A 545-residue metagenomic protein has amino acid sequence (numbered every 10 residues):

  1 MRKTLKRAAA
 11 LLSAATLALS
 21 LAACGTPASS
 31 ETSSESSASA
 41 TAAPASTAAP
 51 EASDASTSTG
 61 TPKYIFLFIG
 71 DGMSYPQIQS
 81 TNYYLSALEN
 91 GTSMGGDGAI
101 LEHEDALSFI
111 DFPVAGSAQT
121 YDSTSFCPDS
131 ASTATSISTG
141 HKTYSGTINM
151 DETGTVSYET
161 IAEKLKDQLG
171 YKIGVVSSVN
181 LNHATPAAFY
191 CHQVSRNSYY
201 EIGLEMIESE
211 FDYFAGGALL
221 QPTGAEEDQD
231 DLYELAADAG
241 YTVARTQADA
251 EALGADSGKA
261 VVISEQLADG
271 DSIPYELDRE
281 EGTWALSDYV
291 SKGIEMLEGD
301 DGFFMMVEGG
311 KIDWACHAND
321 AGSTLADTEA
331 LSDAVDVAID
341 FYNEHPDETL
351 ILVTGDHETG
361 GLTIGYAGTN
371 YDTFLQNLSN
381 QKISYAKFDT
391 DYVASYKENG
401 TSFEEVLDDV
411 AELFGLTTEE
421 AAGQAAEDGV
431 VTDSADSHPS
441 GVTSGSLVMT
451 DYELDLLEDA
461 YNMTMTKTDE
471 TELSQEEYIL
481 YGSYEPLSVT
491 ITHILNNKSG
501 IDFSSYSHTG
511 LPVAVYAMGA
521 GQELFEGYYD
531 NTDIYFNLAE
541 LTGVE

Functional and structural regions predicted by a protein language model:
M1-L12: Bacterial N-terminal signal peptides that target proteins for export
L19-A23: C-terminal motif of bacterial Sec signal peptides marking the signal peptidase cleavage site
G25-A28: Bacterial signal peptide processing site
S30-S56: Extracellular mucin-like PTS domains
T41, T47, S177, T349 (+1 more regions): Ser/Thr-centric signal marking residues that sit in or immediately flank functional binding/regulatory motifs
A45, T59-T81, I137-K166, Y171-A188 (+3 more regions): Mobile, glycine-rich extracellular loop/lid and propeptide segments that shape or gate substrate/ligand access
T57, A99-L101, S177: PP2C/PPM-type serine/threonine phosphatase catalytic domain
P62-Y64, M73-I78, N82-T135, H183-E545: A post-motif C-terminal structural segment
